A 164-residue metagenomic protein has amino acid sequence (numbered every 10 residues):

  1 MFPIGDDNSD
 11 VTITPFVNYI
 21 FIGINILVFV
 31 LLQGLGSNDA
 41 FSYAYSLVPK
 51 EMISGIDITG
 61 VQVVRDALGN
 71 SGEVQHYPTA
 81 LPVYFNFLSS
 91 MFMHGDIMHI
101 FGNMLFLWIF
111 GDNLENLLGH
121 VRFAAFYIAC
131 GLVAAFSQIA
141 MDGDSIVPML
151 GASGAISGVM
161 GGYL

Functional and structural regions predicted by a protein language model:
M1-L164: A detector for small-residue-rich transmembrane helices and their helix-helix packing motifs
